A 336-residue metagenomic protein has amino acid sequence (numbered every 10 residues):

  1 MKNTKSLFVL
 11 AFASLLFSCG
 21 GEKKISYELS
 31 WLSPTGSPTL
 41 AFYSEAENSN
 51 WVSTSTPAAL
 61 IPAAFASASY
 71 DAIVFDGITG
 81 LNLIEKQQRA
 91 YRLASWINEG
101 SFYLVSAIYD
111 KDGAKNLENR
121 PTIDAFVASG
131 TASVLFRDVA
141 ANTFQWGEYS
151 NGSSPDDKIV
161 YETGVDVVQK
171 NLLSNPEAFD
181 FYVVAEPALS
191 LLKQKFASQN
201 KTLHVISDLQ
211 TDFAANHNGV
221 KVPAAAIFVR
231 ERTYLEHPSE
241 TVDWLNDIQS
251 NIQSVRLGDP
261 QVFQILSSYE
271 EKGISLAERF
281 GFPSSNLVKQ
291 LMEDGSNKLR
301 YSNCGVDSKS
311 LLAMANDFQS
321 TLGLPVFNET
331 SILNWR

Functional and structural regions predicted by a protein language model:
M1-F8: Bacterial N-terminal signal peptides that target proteins for export
F17-S18: C-terminal motif of bacterial Sec signal peptides marking the signal peptidase cleavage site
I25-V160, P176, D180, E186 (+1 more regions): Short, glycine-/small- and polar/acidic-enriched structural segments that line small-molecule recognition paths
A41, T56, L60, A64 (+11 more regions): Extracytoplasmic/secreted proteins, especially bacterial periplasmic and envelope-associated proteins
K115-N119, T211-V220, N297-D307: Short, solvent-exposed loop/beta-turn-alpha elements that line the ligand-binding surface or hinge of extracytoplasmic
D157-K158, V165-L266: Pocket-lining segment of extracytoplasmic ligand-binding domains
Y234-S320: Secondary-structure end/capping motifs
G323-R336: Long, low-complexity C-terminal extensions of enzymes
